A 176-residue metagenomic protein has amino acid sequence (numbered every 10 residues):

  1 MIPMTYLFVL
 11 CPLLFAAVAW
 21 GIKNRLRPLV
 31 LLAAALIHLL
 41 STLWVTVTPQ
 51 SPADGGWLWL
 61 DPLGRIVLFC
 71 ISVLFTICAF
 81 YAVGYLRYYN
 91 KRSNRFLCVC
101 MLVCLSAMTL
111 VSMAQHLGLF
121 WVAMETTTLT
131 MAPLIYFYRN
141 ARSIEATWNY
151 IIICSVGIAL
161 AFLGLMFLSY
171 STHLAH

Functional and structural regions predicted by a protein language model:
M1-C100: Transmembrane helix-loop-helix hairpins at membrane boundaries of multipass inner-membrane proteins
S72-F75, L105-T109: Generic beta-strand or strand-like secondary-structure segments
F96-V103, T109-H176: Alpha-helical multi-pass transmembrane bundles of energy-transducing inner-membrane proteins
